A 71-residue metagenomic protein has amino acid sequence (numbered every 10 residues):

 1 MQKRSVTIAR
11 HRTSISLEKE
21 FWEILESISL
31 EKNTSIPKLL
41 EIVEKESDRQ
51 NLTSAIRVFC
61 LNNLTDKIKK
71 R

Functional and structural regions predicted by a protein language model:
M1, A9-H11, E31, L39-E41 (+2 more regions): Aromatic-residue detector
M1-S16, E26: Short Lys/Arg-rich basic patches
S14-S16, E20-N51, A55: Amphipathic, hydrophobic secondary-structure cores in small proteins
K45-R71: C-terminal structural segments of small proteins and small subunits
